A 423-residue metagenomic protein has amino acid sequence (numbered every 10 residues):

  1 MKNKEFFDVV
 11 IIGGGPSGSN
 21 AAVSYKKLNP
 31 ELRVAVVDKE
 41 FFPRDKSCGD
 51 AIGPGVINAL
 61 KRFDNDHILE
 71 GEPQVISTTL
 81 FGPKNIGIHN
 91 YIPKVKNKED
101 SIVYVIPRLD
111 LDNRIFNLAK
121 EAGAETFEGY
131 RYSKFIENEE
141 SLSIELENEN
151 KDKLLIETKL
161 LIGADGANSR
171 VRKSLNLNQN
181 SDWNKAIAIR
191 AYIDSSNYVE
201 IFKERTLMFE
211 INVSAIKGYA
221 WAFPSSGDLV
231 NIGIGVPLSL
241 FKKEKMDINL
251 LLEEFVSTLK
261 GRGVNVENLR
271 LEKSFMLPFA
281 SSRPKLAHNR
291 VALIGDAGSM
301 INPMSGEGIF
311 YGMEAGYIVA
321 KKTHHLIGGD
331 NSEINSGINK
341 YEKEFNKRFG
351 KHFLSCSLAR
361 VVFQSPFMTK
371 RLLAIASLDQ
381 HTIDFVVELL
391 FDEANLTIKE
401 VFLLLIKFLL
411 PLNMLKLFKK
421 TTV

Functional and structural regions predicted by a protein language model:
K2-S17, A35: Beta1/beta-strand and adjacent pyrophosphate-binding region of the FAD-binding site in flavoprotein oxidoreductases
V10-I12, S24-C48: Glycine-rich FAD pyrophosphate-binding loop
S17, F42, N168: Conserved Rossmann-like nucleotide-cofactor binding loop
P30, I57-R114: A conserved beta-strand/loop capping segment in the N-terminal third of enzymes that catalyze redox or closely related
A51, V95-N117, A191, S239-D247: Short beta-strand to alpha-helix junction loop
L118-R262: Predominantly flavin-linked oxidoreductase catalytic cores and closely associated redox partners
L240-K322, L326-G328: FAD/FMN-dependent oxidoreductases across multiple families
H324-V423: C-terminal helical "tail/cap" subdomain of flavin- and related membrane-associated enzymes
